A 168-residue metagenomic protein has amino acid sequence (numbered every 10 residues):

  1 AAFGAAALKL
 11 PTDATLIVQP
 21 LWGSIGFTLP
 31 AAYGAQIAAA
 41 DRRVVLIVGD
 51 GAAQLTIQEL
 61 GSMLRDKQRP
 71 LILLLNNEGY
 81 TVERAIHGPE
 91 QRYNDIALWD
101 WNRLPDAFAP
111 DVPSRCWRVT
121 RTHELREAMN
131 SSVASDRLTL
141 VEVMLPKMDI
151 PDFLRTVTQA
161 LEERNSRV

Functional and structural regions predicted by a protein language model:
F3-V168: Thiamine diphosphate
